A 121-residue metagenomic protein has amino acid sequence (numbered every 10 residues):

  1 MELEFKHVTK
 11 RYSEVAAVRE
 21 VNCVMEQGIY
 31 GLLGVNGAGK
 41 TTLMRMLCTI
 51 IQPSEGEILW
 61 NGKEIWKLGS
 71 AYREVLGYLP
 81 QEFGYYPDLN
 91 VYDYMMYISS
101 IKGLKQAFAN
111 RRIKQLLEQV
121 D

Functional and structural regions predicted by a protein language model:
E14-A16, S70: Short coil-to-beta microelement around the adenine-binding A-loop and adjacent beta1/P-loop entry of ABC ATPase
Y30-G31: Short beta-strand immediately N-terminal to the Walker A/P-loop
V35-G39: Walker A (P-loop) phosphate-binding loop of ABC-type ATPase nucleotide-binding domains
C48: Helix-to-loop junction immediately C-terminal to a conserved catalytic motif
G56-K67, A71-Y72: Conserved ABC transporter NBD signature motif
M96, S100, A107-D121: Conserved ABC ATPase "signature" region
